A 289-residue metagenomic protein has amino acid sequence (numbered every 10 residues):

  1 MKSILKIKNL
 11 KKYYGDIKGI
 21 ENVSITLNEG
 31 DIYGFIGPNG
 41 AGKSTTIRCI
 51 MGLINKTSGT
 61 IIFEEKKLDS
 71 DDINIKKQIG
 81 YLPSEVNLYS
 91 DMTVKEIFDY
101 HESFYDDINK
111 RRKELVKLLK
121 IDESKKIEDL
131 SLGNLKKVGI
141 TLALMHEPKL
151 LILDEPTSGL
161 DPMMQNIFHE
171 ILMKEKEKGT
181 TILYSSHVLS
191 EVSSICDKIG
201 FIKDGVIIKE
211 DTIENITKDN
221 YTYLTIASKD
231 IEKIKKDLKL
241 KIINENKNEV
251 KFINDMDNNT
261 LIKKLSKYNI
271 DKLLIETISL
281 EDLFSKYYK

Functional and structural regions predicted by a protein language model:
P38-G42: Walker A (P-loop) phosphate-binding loop of ABC-type ATPase nucleotide-binding domains
G59-S70, N74-I75: Conserved ABC transporter NBD signature motif
R112-S131, L135: Conserved ABC nucleotide-binding domain
L151-E155, L160: Catalytic Walker B motif of ABC-type/P-loop ATPase nucleotide-binding domains
F168-I253: ABC transporter nucleotide-binding domain
I253-K289: C-terminal coupling/interaction segments
